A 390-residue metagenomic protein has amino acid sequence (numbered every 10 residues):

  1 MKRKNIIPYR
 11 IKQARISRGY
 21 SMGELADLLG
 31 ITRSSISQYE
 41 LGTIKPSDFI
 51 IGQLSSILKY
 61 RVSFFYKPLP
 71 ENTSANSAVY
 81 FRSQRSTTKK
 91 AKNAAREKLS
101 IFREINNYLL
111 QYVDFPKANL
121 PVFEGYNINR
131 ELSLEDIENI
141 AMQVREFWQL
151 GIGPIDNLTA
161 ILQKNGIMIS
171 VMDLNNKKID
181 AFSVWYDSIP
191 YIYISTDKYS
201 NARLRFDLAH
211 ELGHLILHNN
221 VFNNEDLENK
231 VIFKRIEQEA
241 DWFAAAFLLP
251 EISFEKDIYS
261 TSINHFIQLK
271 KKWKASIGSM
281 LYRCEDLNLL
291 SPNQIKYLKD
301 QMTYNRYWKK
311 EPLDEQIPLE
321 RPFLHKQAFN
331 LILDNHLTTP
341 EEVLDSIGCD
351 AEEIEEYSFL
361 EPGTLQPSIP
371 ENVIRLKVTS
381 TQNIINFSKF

Functional and structural regions predicted by a protein language model:
M1-F390: Active-site hotspot residues in diverse enzymes, especially metal/ion-binding acidic/histidine motifs
